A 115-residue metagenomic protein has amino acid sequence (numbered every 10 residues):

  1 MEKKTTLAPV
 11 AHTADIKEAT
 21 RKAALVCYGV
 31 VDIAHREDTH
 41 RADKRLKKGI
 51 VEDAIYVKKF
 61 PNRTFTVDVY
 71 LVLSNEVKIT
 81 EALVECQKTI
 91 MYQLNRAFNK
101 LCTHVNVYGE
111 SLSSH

Functional and structural regions predicted by a protein language model:
M1-V77, V84, R96, K100-H115: Contiguous, often N-terminal, cationic amphipathic patches that form binding interfaces
C86-I90: A short beta-strand micro-motif common to beta-rich folds, especially ectodomain repeats
